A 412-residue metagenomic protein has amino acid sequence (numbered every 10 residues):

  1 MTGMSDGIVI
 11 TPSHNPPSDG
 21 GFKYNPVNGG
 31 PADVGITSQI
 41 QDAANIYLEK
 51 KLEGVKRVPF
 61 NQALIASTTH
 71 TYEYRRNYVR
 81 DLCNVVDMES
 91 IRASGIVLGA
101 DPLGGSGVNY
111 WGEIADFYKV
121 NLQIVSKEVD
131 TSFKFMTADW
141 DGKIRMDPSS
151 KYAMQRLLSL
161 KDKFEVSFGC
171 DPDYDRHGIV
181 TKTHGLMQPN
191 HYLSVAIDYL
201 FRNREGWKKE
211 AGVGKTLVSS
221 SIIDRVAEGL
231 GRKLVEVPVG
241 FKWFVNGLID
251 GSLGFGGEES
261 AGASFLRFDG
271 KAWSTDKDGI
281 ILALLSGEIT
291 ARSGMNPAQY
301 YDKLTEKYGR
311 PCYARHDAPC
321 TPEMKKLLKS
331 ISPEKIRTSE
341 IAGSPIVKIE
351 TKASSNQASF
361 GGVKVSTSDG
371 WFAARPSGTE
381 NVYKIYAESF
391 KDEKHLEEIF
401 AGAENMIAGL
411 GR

Functional and structural regions predicted by a protein language model:
M1-G30, D224: Ferredoxin-reductase
M1-S5, D147-K163, N246-D250: Conserved phosphate-binding catalytic cores of ATP/NTP-utilizing and phosphoryl-transfer enzymes
N15-P16, P102-V108, Y174-D175, S219-S221 (+1 more regions): Gly/Ser/Thr-rich loops at beta-strand to alpha-helix junctions that form or flank small-molecule/cofactor-binding
S18-V27, D175-V195, I223-V226: Short Gly/Thr/Asp-enriched flexible loops that form oxyanion-binding sites at enzyme active sites
G20-K161: Gly/Ser/Thr-enriched, mixed-charge loops and adjacent short helices that form phosphate/oxyanion-binding elements
N28-K56, L193-S194, D198-A211, K215-R225 (+1 more regions): Glycine-rich phosphate-binding loop plus the immediately following alpha-helix
F164-V166, I179, N203-Y386, D392-R412: Phosphate-binding and adjacent anionic-ligand microenvironments
